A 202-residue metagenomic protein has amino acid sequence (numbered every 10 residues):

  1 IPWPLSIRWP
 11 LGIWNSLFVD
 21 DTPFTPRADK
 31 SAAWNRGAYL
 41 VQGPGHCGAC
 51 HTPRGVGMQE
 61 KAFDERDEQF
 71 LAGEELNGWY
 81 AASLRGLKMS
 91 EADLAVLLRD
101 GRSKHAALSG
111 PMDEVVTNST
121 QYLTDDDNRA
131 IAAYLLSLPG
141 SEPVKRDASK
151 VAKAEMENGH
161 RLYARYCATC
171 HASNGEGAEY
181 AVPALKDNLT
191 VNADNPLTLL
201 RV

Functional and structural regions predicted by a protein language model:
I1-S31, A95-E157: Post-cleavage N-terminal segment of exported redox proteins
P10-L11, N15-S16, T25, D29-G55 (+3 more regions): Sequence/structural segment immediately N-terminal to covalent heme-attachment motifs in c-type and related
A32, D67-T117, T124, I131 (+1 more regions): Extracytoplasmic electron-transfer domains, predominantly the class I c-type cytochrome c fold
V144-R146, Y180-P183: Short acidic, glycine/proline-rich loop/turn micro-motifs
